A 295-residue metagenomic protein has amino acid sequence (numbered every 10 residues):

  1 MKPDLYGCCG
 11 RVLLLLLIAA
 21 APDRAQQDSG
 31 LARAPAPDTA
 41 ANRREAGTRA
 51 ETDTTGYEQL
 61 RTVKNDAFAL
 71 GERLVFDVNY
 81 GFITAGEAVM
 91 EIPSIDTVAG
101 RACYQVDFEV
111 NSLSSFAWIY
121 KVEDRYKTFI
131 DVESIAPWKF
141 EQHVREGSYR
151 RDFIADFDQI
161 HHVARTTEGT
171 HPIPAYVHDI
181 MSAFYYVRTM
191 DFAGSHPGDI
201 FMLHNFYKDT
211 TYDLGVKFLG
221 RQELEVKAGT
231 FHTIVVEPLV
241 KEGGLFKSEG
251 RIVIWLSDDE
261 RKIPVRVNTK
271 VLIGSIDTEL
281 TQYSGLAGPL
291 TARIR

Functional and structural regions predicted by a protein language model:
M1-V12: Bacterial N-terminal signal peptides that target proteins for export
R11, D23-R24, A88-V89: N-terminal processing/targeting junctions
L15-D23: Hydrophobic h-region of N-terminal signal peptides that target proteins for export in Gram-negative bacteria
D28-F157, G194-R295: Acidic, serine/threonine-rich low-complexity disordered tracts
Y149-D191: Hydrophobic, well-structured mid-protein blocks that either form specific transmembrane helices
